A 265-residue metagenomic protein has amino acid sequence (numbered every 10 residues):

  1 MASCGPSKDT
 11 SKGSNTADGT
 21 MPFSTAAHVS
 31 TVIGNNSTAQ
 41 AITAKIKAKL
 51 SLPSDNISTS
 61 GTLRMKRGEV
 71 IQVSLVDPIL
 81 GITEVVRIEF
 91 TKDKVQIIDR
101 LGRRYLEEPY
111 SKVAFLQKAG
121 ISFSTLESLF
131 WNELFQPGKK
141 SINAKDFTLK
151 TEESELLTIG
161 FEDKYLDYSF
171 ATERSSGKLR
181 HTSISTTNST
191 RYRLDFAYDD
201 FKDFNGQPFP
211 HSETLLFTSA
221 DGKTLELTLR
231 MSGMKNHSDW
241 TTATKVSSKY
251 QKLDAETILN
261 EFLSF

Functional and structural regions predicted by a protein language model:
G5-I57, A255, L259-F265: N-terminal leader/targeting segments and the immediate start of mature chains
H28, R100-Y168: Flexible, processing/modification-adjacent segments and terminal tails in exported/periplasmic/extracellular proteins
G34-I42, L52-I57, R64-E69, I88 (+2 more regions): Edge/loop elements at the starts and ends of beta-strands within beta-rich repeat scaffolds
A48-L52, D77, F217: Transmembrane beta-strands of outer-membrane beta-barrel pores
N56-T59, I82-F90, T190-D195: Amphipathic hydrophobic-ligand
V70-S124: An acidic-aromatic
I142-Q251: Gly/Pro-enriched, hydrophobic low-complexity segments that function as extracytoplasmic propeptides/linkers
